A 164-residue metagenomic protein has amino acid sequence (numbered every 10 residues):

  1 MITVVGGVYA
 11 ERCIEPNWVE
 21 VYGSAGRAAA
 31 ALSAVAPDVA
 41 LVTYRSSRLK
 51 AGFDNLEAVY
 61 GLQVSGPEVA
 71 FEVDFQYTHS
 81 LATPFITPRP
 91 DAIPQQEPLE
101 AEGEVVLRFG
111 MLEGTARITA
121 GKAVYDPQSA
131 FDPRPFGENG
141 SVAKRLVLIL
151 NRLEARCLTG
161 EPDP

Functional and structural regions predicted by a protein language model:
I2-V4, Y9-V19, S33-K122: Conserved N-terminal subdomain of the carbohydrate kinase-like
T3-G6, A28-A29, F131, A143: Short amphipathic alpha-helical segments, especially helix-boundary/capping motifs
E11-E20, Q128-F136: Phosphate-binding glycine-rich loops and adjacent basic patches that engage nucleotide phosphates, nucleic-acid
Y22-A25, V59-L62, T83-F85, V124-S129 (+1 more regions): Short, low-complexity, polar/charged sequence segments that are solvent-exposed and flexible
G23-A34: Histidine-anchored nucleotide/phosphate-binding helix
K122, P127-P164: Conserved phosphate/ATP/ADP-binding segment of small-molecule kinases
